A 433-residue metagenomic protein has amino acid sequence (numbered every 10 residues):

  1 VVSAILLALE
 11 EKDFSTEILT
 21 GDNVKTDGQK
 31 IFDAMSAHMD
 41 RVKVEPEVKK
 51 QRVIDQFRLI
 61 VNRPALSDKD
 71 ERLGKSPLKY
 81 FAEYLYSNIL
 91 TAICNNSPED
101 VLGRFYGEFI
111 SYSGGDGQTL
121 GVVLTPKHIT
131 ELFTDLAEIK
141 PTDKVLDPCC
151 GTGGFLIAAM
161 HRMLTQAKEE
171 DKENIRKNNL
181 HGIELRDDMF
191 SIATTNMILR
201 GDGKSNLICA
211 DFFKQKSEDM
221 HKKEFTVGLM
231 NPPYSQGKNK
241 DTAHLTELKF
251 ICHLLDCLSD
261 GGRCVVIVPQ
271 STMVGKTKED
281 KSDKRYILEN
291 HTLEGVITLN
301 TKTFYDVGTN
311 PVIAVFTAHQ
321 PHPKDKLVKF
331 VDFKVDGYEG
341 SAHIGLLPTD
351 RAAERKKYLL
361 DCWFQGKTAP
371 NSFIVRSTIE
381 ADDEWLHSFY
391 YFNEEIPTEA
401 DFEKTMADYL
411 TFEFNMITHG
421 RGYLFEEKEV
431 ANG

Functional and structural regions predicted by a protein language model:
S3, L7-S113: Long recognition/docking surfaces used for binding and targeting
I18-G21, G117-L124: Short coil/turn segments at secondary-structure boundaries
K49, C209, T298-T301: A generic structural motif
I110-G114, Q118, E138: Structured, charged N-terminal subsegments at the starts of enzyme catalytic cores and at intra-chain domain/subunit
L120-V227, S235-G237, D241-H244, L248-K249 (+2 more regions): Conserved S-adenosyl-L-methionine
D219-K222, V227-G433: A conserved structural/catalytic subdomain of Rossmann-like adenosyl-cofactor enzymes
